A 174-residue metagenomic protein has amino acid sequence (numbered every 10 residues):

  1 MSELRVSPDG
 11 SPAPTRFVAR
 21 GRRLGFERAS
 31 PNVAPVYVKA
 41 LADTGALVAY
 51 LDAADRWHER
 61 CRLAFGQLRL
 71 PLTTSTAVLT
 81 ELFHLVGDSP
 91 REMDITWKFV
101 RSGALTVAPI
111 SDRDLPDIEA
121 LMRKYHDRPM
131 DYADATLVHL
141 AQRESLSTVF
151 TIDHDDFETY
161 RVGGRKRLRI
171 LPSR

Functional and structural regions predicted by a protein language model:
E3-L4, D9-S11, R16-Y37, Q142-R174: Acidic, PIN/NYN-like endoribonuclease modules and their adjacent C-terminal/linker elements
R28, K39-D43, T73-S75, M130-Y132 (+1 more regions): Histidine- and aromatic-rich ligand-binding microenvironments
P35, V107-I152: Active-site neighborhoods of divalent-metal-dependent phosphate/nucleic-acid chemistry enzymes
L41-A42, R60-D88, S102, T106-I110: PIN/NYN-family metal-dependent endoribonuclease catalytic core
D43, E81, D134, D153: Acidic active-site catalytic centers that drive phospho-/nucleotidyl reactions and related ester hydrolyses
G45-A46, A77, R113, D155: Alpha-helix/helix-capping structural signal
L47-R56, V78-K98: A short secondary-structure junction motif
V100, T106-S111, E119, H126-D127 (+1 more regions): Short acidic, glycine/proline-enriched helix-loop-strand junctions
